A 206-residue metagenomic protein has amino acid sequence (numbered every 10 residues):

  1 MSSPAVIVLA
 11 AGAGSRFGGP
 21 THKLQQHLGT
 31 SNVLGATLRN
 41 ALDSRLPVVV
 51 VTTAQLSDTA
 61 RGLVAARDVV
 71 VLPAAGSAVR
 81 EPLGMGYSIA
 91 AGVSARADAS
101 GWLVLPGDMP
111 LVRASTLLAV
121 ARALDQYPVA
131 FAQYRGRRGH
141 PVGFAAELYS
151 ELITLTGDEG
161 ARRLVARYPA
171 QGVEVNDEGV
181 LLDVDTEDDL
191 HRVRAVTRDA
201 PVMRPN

Functional and structural regions predicted by a protein language model:
M1-V6, T154-N206: Conserved alpha/beta core of the MobA/IspD/sugar-nucleotide pyrophosphorylase nucleotidyltransferase superfamily
S2-R138, P169-V175: Nucleotide and nucleotide-moiety/phosphate-recognizing core
S15, D58, S150, L182 (+1 more regions): Alpha-helical elements of the RecA-like P-loop NTPase motor core of helicases
Q26-L28, G143-F144, V184-D185: Short beta-strand-to-turn element immediately C-terminal to the catalytic PLP-Schiff-base lysine in fold type I
A90-G92, S150-L152, V180: Short beta-strand and adjoining strand-loop segment in the mid-core of the Rossmann-like NAD(P)-dependent dehydrogenase
M109, H140-G143, I153, L181-L182: A residue-level structural signature of the nucleotidyltransferase/glycosyltransferase Rossmann-like core
L117, L148-L152, L190: A generic structural signal for short hydrophobic patches within well-formed alpha-helices
G139-S150, E187: Conserved nucleotide-sugar donor-binding and metal-coordinating catalytic region shared by glycosyltransferases
